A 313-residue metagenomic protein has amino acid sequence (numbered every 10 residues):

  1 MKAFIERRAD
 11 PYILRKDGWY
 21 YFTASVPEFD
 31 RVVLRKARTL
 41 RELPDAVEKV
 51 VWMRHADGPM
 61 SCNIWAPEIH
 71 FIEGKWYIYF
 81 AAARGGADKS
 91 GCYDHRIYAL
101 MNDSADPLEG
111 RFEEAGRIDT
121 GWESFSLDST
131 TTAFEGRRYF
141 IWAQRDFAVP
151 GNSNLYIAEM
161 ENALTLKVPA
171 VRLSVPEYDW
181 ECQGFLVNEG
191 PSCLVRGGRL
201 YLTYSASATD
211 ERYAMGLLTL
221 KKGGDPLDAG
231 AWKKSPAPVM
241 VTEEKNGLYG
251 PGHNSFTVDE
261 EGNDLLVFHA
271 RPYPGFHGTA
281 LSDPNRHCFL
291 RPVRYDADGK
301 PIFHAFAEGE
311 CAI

Functional and structural regions predicted by a protein language model:
M1-I313: Carbohydrate-active catalytic/glycan-binding domains of CAZyme proteins, especially the secreted or lumenal ectodomains
